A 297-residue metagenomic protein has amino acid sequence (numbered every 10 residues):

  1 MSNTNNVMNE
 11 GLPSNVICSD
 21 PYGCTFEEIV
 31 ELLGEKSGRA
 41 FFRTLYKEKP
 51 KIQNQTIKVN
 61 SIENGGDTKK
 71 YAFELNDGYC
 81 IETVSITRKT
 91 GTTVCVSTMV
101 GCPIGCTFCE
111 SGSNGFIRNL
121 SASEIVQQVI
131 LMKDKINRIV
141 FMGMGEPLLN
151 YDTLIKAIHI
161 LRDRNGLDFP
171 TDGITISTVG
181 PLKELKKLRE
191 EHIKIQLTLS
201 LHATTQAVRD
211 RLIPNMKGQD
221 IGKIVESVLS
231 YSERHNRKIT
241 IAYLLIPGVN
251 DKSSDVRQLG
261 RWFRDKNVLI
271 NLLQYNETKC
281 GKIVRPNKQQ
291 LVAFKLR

Functional and structural regions predicted by a protein language model:
M1-G78, S232-R237, L245-R297: Auxiliary Fe-S-binding modules of radical SAM enzymes
S61-N64, S97-T98, S111, S177 (+1 more regions): Short linear Ser/Thr-Pro motifs
Y71, T83, V94-V96, L199: Short beta-strand motif preference
Y79-S85: A short loop-to-beta-strand scaffold at the N-terminal edge of the catalytic core in hydrolase folds
S85-I86, T153: Residue-level structural signal for beta-strand termini and adjacent loop
R88-E124, L131: Canonical Radical SAM [4Fe-4S] cluster-binding loop centered on the CxxxCxxC motif and its immediate flanking residues
E124, Q128, K156-A157: Alpha-helical scaffold elements adjacent to nucleotide-binding pockets in ATP/GTP-utilizing enzyme cores
D134-R138, G143-R297: Conserved AdoMet/S-adenosylmethionine-binding subsite of the radical SAM
